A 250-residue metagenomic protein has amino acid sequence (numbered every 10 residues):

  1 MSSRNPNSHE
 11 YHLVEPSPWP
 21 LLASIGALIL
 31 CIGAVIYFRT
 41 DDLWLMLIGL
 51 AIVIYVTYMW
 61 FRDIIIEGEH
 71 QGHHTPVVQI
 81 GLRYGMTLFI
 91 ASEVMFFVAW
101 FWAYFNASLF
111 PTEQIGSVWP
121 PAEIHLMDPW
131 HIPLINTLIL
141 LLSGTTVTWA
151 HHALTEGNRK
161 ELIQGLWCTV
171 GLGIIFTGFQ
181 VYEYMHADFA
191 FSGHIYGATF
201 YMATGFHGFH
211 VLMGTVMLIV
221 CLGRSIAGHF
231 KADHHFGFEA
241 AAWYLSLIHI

Functional and structural regions predicted by a protein language model:
M1-T87, A91-V94, V98-L134, L141-W167 (+2 more regions): Membrane-interfacial helix termini and the short, flexible loops that connect transmembrane helices in multi-pass
M86, M202-F206, A242, S246: Individual transmembrane alpha-helices with interfacial aromatic-anchor signatures
F200-M217: Short alpha-helical packing/oligomerization segments
I248-I250: Conserved small/polar residues in nucleotide/adenosyl-binding loops
